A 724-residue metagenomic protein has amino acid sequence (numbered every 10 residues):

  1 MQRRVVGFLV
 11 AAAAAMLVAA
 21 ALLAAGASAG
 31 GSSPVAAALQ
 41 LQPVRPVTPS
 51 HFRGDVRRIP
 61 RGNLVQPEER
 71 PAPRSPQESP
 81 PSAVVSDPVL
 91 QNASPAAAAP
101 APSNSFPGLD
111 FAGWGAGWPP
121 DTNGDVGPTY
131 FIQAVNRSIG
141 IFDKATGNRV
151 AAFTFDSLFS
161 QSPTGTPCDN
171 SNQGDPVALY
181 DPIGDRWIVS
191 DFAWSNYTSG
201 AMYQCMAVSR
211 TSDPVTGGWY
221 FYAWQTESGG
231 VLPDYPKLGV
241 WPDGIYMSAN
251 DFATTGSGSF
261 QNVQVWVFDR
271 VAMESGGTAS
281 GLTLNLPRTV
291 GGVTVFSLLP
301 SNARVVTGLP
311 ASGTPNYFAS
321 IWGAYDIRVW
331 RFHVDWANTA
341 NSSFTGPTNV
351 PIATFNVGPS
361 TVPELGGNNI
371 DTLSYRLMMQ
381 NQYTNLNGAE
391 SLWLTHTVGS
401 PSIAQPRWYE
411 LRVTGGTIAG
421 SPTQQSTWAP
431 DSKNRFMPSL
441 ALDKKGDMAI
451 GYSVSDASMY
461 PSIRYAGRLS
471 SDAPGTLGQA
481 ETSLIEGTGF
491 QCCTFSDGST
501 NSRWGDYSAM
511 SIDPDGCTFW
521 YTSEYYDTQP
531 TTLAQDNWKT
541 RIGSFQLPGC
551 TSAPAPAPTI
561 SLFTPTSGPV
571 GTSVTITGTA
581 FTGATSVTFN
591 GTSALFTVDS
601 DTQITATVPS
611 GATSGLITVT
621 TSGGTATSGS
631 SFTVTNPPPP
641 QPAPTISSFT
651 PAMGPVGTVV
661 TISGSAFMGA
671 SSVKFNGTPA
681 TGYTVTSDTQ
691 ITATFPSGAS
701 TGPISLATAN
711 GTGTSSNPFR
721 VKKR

Functional and structural regions predicted by a protein language model:
M1-G7: N-terminal secretory signal peptides that target proteins for export/translocation
V10-A24: Bacterial N-terminal signal peptides
S28-A553: C-terminal PAP-associated
G127, S600-T602, S687-T689: Residue-level recognition of beta-strand termini and adjacent short loop/turns
A553-A594, S614, G624-P679, T701 (+1 more regions): Beta-strand/beta-sandwich contexts
L595-D599, G682-T686: Short beta-strand segments within Ig-like beta-sandwich modules, predominantly Fibronectin type-III
V608-T613, F695-S700: Surface-exposed, short loops/turns at beta-strand junctions within beta-sandwich domains
V619-T621, L706-T708: Conserved structural position at the C-terminal beta-strand of extracellular beta-sandwich adhesion modules
